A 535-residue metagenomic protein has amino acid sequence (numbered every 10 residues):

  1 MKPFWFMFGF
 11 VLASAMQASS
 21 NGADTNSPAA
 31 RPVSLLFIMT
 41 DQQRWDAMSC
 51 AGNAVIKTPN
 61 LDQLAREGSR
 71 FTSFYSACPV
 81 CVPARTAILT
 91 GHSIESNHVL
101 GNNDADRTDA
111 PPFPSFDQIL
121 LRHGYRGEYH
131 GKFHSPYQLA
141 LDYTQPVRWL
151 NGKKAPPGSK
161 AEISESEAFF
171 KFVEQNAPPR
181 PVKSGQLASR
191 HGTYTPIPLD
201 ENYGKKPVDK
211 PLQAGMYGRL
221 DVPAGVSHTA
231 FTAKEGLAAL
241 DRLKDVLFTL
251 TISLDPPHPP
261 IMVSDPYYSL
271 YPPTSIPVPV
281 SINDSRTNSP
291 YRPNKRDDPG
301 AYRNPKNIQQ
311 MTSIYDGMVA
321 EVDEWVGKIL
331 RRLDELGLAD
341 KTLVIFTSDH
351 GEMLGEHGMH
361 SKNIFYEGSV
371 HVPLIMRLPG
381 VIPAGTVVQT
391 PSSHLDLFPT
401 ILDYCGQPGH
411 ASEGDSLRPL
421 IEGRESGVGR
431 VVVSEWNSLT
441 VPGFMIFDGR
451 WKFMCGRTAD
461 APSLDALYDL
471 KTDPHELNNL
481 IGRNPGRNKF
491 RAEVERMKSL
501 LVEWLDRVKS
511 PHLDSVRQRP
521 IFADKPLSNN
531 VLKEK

Functional and structural regions predicted by a protein language model:
W5-A15: Bacterial N-terminal signal peptides
A18-L464, H475-S499, F522, L527-K535: Formylglycine-dependent sulfatase
E413-D415, K509-I521: Short, flexible loop/turn segments with low-complexity composition
V432, K498-S515: Bilobed periplasmic-binding protein-like "clamshell/Venus-flytrap" ligand-binding domains
L467-Y468: Signature of WW domains and closely related Tyr/Trp-rich beta-sheet microdomains in eukaryotic regulatory proteins
K471: Residues forming the ATP-binding cleft of Hanks-type serine/threonine protein kinase domains
